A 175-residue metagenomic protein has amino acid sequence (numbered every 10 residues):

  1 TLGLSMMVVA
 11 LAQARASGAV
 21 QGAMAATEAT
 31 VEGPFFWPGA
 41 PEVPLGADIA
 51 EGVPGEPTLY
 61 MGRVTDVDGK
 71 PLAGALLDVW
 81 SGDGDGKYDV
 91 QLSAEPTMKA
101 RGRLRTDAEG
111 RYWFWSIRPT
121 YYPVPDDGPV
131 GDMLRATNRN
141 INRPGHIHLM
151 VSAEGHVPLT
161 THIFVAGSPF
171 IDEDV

Functional and structural regions predicted by a protein language model:
S5-V175: Beta-strand-dominated extracellular/periplasmic modules and repeats in secreted or surface-exposed proteins
